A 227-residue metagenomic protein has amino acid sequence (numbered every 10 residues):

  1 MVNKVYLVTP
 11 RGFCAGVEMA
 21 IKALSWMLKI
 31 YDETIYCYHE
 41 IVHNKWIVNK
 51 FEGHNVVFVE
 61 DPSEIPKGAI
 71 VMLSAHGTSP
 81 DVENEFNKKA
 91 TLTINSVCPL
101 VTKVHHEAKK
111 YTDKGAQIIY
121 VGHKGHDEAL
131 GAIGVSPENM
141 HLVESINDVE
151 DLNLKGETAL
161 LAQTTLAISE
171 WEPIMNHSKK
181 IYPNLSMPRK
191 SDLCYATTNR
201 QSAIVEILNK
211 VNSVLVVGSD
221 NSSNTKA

Functional and structural regions predicted by a protein language model:
M1-A227: The feature marks the mature, well-folded catalytic cores of soluble enzymes
